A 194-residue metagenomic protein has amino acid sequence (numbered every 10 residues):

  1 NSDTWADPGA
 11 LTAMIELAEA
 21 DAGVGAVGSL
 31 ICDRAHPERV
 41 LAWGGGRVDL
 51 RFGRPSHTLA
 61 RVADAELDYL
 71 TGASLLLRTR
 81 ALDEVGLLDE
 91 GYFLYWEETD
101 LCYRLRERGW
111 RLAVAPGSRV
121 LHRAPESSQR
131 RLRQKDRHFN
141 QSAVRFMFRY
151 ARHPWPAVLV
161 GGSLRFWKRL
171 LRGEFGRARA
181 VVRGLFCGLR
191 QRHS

Functional and structural regions predicted by a protein language model:
N1-D3, W96: Conserved beta-strand->loop/alpha-helix structural units within folded catalytic cores of enzymes with alpha/beta
T4-G86, G91: Acidic/His-rich active-site region of diverse nucleotide-sugar glycosyltransferases
A26-L30, A115-P116, R123: Short glycine/serine/threonine-enriched helix-capping/active-site loop that flanks the nucleotide-sugar donor pocket
D83, L87-F93, T99-L121: Catalytic donor-sugar/metal-binding loop of nucleotide-sugar-dependent glycosyltransferases
E107-W110, V114, L121-Q141, F175-G176: Nucleotide-sugar-dependent glycosyltransferase catalytic core
Q134-V144, F148-S194: Non-catalytic, C-terminal membrane-associated alpha-helical segments of glycosyltransferases
